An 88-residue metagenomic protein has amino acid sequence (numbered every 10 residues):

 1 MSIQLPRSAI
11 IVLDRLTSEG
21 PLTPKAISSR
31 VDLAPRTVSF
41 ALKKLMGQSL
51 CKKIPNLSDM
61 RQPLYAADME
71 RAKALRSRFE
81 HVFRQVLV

Functional and structural regions predicted by a protein language model:
M1-V12: Short alpha-helical segments that sit at the start of domains
D14-S18: Short, locally clustered residues in the helix-turn-helix/winged-helix DNA-binding domain
E19-T23: Short capping segments at the starts of secondary-structure elements
A26-S28: A short acidic, leucine-rich amphipathic alpha-helix
L33-G47: Short amphipathic alpha-helical interaction segments
M46-N56: A short, conserved structural fragment
P55-L64, E70: Short, Lys/Arg-rich nucleic-acid/phosphate-binding segment
A66-V88: Amphipathic alpha-helical dimerization/coiled-coil segments that flank or bridge DNA-binding/regulatory modules
